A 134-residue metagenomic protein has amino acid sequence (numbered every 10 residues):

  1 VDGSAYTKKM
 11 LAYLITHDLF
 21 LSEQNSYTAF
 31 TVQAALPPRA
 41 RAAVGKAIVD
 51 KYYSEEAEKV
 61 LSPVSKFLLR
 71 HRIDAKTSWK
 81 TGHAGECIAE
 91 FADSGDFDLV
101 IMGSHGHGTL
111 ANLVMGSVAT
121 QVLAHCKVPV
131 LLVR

Functional and structural regions predicted by a protein language model:
V1-A47, H71-I73: Small/aliphatic-rich secondary-structure junction motif
A5, W79-H83, H105: Short beta->alpha linker loops
K9, C87, T109: Phosphate- and divalent-cation-binding pockets in alpha/beta enzyme and binding domains that engage nucleotide-derived
I15, E58, S62-L69: Class I S-adenosyl-L-methionine
T28-F30, K76-K80, L131: General small-molecule cofactor/ligand-binding pocket signal
K46-K59: A short acidic, glycine-rich active-site loop that binds or catalyzes chemistry on phosphate/adenosine moieties
K66-V100: Structural beta-alpha unit
E90-R134: Gly/Ser-rich helix-loop-strand patches that form or flank binding pockets for ribonucleotide-derived cofactors
